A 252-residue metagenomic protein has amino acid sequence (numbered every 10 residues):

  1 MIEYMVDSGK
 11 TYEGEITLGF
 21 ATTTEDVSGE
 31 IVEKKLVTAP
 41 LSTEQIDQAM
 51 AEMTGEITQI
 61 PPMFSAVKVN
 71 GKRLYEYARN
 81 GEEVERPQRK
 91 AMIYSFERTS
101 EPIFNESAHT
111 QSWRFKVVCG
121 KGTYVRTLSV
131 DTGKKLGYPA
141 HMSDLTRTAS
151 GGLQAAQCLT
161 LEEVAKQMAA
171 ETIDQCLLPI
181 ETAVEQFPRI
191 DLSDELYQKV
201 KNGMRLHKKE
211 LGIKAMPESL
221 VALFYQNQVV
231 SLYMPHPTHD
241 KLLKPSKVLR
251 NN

Functional and structural regions predicted by a protein language model:
M1-Q157, S231-Y233, K241-L242: RNA pseudouridine synthases
M5-S8, K135-N252: Accessory RNA 3′-end/elbow-binding domains used by RNA modification enzymes
